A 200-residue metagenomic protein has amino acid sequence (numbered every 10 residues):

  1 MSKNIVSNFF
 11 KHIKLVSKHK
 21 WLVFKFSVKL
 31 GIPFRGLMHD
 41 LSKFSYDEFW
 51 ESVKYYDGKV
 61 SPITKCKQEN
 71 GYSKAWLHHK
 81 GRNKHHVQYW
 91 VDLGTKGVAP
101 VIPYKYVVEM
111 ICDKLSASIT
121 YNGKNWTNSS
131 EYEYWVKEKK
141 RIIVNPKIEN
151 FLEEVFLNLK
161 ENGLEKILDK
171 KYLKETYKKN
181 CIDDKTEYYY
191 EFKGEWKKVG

Functional and structural regions predicted by a protein language model:
M1-G200: Metal-dependent phosphohydrolase cores
